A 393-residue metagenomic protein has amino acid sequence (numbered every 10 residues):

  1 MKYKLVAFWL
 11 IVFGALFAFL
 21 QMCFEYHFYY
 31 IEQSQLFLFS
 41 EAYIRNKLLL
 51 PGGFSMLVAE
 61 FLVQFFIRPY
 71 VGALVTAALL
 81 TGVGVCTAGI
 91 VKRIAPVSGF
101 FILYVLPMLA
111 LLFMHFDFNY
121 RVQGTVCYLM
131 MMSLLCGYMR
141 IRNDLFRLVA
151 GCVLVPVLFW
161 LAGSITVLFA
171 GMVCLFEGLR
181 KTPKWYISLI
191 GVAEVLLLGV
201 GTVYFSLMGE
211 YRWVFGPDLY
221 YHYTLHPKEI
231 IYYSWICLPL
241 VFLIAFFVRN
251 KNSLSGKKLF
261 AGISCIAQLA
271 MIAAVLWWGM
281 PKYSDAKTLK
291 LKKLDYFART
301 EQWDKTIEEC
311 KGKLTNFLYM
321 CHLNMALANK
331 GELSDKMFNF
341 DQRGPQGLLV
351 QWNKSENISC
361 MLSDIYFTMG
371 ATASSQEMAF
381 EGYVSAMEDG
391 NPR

Functional and structural regions predicted by a protein language model:
M1-L16, F260-L269: Start-transfer (signal-anchor) and selected internal transmembrane alpha helices of multi-pass inner/ER membrane
A77-I94, M132-G137: Transmembrane-helix motifs of polytopic, lipid-linked glycan transferases
V91-L109: Transmembrane-helix signature of polytopic, membrane-embedded enzymes that assemble or transfer cell-envelope glycans
F101-Y104, Y128, R140-P156, K184-A193: Short hydrophobic alpha-helices at membrane interfaces in multi-pass membrane enzymes
F113-Q123: Membrane-interface helix caps and helix-loop-helix hairpins in membrane proteins
W185-N252: Membrane-embedded alpha-helical segments of integral membrane proteins
K257-K282: Internal/C-terminal transmembrane anchor helices
W278-R393: Soluble catalytic regions of membrane-associated enzymes that act on cell-envelope and secretory-pathway components
